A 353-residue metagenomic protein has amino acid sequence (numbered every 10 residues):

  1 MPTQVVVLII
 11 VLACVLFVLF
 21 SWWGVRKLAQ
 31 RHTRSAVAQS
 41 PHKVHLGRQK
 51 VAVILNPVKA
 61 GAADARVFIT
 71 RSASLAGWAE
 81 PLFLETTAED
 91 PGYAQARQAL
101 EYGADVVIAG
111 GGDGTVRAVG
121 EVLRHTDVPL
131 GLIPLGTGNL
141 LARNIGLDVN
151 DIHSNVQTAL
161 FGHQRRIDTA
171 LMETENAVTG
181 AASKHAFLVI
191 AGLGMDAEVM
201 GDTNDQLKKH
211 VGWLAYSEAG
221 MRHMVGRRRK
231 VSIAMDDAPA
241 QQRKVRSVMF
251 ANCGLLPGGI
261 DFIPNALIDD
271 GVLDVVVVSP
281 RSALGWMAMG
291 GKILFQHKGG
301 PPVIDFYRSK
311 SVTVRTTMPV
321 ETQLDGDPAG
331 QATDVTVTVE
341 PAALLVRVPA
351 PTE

Functional and structural regions predicted by a protein language model:
M1-V107, E353: ATP/NTP phosphate-donor binding region
P2-V25, M235-Q242, L267-I268, V277-E353: ATP/nucleoside-binding phosphotransfer catalytic cores, i.e., glycine-rich phosphate-binding loops
P57, G110-G112, I133-T137: Glycine-rich beta-strand-to-loop/alpha-helix junction loops that act as flexible
G92, G114-V119, L140, I167: Short glycine/serine/threonine-rich phosphate/pyrophosphate-binding segments that cradle anionic phosphate groups
D105-T126: Conserved beta-strand-loop-alpha-helix hinge of the TIR/SEFIR fold
R124-P129, L135-S247: Catalytic core of DAGKc-family lipid kinases
G192, D196, M249-F262, P328: Glycine-rich phosphate/pyrophosphate-binding beta-alpha loops
L207-A215, G258, P264-G285: Gly/Ser/Thr-rich active-site loops/lids in small-molecule metabolic enzymes that frequently grip phosphoryl groups
